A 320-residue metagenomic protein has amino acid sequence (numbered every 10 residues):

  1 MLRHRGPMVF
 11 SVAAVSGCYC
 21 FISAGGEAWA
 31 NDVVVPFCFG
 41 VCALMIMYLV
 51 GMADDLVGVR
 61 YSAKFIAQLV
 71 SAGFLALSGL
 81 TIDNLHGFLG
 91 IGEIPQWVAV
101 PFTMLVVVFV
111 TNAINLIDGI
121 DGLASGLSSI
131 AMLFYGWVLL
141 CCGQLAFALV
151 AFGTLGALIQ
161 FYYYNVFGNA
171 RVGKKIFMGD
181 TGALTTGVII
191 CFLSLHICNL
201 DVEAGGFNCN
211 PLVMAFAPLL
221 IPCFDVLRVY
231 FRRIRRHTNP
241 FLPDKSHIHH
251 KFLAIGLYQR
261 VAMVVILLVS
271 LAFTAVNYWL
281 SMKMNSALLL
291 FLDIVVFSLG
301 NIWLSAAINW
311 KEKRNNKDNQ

Functional and structural regions predicted by a protein language model:
M1-L2, N169-K174, R228-L257: Cytosolic, membrane-interface loops and tails of multi-pass inner-membrane proteins
M1-V226: "…together with the soluble PPM/PP2C metallo-phosphatase catalytic core" -> "…together with the soluble PPM/PP2C
V12-V15, A157, T186-I189, I255-Y278: Hydrophobic membrane-spanning alpha-helices of multi-pass integral membrane proteins
R60, D118, L257-Y258, N285-S286: A helix-boundary/kink motif common to multi-pass secondary transporters, especially Major Facilitator Superfamily
I234, W303-N319: Membrane-interface capping segments at transmembrane-helix boundaries
T274-L292: Extracellular/periplasmic helix-loop-helix junctions in multi-pass membrane proteins
L288-I302: Small-residue-rich transmembrane alpha-helices that serve as helix-helix interface/gating elements in multipass
